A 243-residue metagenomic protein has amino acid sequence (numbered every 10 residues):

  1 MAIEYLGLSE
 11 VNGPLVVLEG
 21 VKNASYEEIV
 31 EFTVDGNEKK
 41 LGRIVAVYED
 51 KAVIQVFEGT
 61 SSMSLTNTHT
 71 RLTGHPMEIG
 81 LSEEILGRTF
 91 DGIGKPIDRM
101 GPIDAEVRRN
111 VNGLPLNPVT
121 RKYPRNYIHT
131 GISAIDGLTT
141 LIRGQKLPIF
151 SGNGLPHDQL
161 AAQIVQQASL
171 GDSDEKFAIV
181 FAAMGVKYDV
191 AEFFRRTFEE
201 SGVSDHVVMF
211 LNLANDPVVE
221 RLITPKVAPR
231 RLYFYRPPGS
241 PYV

Functional and structural regions predicted by a protein language model:
M1-E4, E10-I128: Acidic-enriched and Gly/Ser
E4-G7, R43-I44, T139, A168-G171: Short, flexible, solvent-exposed loop/turn segments with mixed acidic/basic and small polar residues
L6, I29, A52-V53, T68-H69 (+7 more regions): Structural motif
N23-Y26, F32-D35, I164-Q167, R195-S201 (+1 more regions): Short, solvent-exposed amphipathic alpha-helical segments in soluble enzyme and RNA/protein-processing domains
T68-T70, M77, L81-E84, I97-K146 (+4 more regions): P-loop NTPase nucleotide-binding/switch module
S151-G152: The Walker A (P-loop) glycine that initiates the GxxxxGKT/S ATP-binding motif of P-loop NTPases
L155-D205, P237: Conserved P-loop
V219-V243: Phosphate-binding/switch loop-helix module in NTP-utilizing enzymes
